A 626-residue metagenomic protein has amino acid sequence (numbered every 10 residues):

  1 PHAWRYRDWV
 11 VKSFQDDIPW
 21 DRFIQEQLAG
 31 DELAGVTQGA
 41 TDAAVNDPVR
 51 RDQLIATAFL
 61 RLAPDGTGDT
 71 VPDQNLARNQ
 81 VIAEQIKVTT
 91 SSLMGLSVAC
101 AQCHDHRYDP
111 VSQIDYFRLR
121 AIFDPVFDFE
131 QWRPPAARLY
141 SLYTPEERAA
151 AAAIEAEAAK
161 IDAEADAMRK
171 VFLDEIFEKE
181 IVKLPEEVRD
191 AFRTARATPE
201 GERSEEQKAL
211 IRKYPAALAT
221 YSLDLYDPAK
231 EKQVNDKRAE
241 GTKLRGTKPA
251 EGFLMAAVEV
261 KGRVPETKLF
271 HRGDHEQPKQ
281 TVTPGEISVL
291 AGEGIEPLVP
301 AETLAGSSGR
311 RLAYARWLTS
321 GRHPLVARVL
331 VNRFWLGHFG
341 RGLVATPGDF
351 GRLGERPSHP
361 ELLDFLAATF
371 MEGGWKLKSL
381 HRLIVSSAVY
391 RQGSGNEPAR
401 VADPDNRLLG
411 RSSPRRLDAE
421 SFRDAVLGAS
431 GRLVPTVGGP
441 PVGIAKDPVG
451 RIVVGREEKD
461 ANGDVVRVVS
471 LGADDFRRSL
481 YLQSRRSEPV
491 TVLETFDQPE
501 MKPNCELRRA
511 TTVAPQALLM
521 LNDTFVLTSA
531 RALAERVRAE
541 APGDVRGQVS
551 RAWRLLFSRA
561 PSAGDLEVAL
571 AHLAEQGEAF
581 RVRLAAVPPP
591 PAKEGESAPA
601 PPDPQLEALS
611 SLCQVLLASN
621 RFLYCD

Functional and structural regions predicted by a protein language model:
P1-V45, N79-I82, D109-P110, A153 (+9 more regions): Primarily short, surface-exposed interaction patches in extracytoplasmic proteins
R7, L54-A56, I86, Y116 (+5 more regions): Extracellular structured ligand-interaction cores
L33, T37, P48-A159, L493: Sequence context surrounding c-type heme c attachment/ligation sites in exported
I114, D475-S479, V490-L493, T512-P515 (+1 more regions): Active-site lining segments that contact anionic ligands and/or coordinate catalytic metals
M168-R196, E202: Extended alpha-helical coiled-coil "stalk/arm" regions that act as elongated linkers or oligomerization scaffolds
Q483-R486, E494-N504: A structural supersecondary motif
L612: Globin-like tetrapyrrole-binding proteins
